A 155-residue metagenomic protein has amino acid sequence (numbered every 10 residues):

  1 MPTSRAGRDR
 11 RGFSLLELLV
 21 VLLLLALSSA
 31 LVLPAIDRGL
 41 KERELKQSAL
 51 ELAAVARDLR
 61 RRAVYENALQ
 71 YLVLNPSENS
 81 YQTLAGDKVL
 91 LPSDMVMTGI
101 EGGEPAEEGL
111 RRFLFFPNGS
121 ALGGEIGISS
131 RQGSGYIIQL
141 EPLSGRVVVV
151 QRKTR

Functional and structural regions predicted by a protein language model:
M1-D9, L31-R57, R61, Y65 (+1 more regions): N-terminal helix-rich module
L19-P34: Alpha-helical hydrophobic helix detector
